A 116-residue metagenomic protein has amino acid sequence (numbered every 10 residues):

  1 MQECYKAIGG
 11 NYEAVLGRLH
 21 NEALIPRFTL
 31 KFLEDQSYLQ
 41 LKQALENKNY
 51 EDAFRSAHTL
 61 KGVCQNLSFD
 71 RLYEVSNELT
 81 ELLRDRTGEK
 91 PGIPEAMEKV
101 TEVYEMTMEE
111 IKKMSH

Functional and structural regions predicted by a protein language model:
M1-E3: Intrinsically disordered or compositionally simple regulatory linkers and C-terminal tails in signal-transduction
K6, K31-F32, D70-Y73: Alpha-helix N-cap/helix-start motif at coil-to-helix transitions, marked by capping-box chemistry
G9-T59, K90-S115: Long, amphipathic alpha-helical coiled-coil segments characteristic of histidine-phosphotransfer scaffolds
S37, N49, A53-S56, C64-R84: Short, well-ordered alpha-helical segments that carry or flank key catalytic/ligand-binding motifs at enzyme/regulatory
D85-E89: Conserved catalytic segment of histidine kinase HATPase_c domains, centered on the N-box/ATP-lid region
